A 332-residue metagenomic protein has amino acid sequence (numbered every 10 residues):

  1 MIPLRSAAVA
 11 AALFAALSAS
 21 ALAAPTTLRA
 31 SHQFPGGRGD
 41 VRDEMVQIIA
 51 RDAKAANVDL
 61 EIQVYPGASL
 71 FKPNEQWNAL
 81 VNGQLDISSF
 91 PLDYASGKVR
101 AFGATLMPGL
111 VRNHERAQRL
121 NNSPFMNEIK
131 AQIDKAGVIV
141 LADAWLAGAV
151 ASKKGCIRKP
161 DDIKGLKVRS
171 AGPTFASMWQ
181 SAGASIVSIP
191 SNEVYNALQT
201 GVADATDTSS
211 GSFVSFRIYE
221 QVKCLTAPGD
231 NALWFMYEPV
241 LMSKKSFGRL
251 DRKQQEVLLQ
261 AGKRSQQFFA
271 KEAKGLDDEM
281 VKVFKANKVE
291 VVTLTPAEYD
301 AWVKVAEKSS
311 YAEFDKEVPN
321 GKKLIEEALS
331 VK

Functional and structural regions predicted by a protein language model:
M1-V9: Bacterial N-terminal signal peptides that target proteins for export
A10-A11, A21: Cleavable N-terminal signal peptides
L17-A23: Sec/Tat signal peptide C-region and signal peptidase I cleavage site
A24-R116, F125-K332: N-terminal secretory/targeting leader peptides
R119: Short beta-strand-centered segments that line the small-molecule binding cleft or hinge of alpha/beta clamshell
